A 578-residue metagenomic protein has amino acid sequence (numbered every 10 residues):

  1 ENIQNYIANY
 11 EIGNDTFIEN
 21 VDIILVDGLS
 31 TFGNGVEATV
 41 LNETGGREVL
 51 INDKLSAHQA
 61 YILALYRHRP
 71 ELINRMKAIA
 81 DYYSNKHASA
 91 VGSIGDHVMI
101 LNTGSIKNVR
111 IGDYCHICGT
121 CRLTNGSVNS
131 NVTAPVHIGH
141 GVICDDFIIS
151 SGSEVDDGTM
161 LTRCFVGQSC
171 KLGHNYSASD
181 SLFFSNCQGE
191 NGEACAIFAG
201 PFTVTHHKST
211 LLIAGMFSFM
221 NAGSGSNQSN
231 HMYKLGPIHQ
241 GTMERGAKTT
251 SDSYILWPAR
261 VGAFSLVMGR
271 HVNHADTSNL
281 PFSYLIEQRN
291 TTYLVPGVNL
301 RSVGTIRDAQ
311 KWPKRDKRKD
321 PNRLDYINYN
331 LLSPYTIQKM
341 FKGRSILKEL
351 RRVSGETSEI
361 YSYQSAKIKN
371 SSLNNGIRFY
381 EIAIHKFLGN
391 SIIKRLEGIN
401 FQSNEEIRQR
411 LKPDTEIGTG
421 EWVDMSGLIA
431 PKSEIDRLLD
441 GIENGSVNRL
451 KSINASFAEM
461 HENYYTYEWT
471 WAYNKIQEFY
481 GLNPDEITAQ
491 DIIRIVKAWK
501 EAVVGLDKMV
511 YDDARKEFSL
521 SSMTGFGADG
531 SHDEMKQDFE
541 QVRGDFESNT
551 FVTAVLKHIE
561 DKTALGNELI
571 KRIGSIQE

Functional and structural regions predicted by a protein language model:
N2-Y82, C118-G119, V128-V132, H137-R163 (+1 more regions): Glycine-rich hexapeptide-repeat left-handed beta-helix
Y6-A8, I12, T16-F17, D22-V49 (+6 more regions): Long, charge-dense tracts
Q288-E578: Long, compositionally biased intrinsically disordered regions
